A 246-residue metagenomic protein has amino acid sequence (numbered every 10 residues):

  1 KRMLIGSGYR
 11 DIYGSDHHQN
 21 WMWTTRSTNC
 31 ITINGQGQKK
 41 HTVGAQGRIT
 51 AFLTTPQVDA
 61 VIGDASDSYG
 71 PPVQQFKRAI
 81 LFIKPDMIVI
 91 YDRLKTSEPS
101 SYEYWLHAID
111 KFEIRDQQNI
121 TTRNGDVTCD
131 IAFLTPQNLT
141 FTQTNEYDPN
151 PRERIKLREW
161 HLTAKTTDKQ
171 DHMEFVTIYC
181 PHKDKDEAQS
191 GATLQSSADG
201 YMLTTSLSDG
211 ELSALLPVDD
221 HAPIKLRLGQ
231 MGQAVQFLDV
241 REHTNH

Functional and structural regions predicted by a protein language model:
L4-Y9: Catalytic Cys-His active-site segments of thiol-dependent hydrolases/isopeptidases
R10-H246: CBM-like, beta-strand-rich accessory domains located in the C-terminal region of large, secreted polysaccharide-active
